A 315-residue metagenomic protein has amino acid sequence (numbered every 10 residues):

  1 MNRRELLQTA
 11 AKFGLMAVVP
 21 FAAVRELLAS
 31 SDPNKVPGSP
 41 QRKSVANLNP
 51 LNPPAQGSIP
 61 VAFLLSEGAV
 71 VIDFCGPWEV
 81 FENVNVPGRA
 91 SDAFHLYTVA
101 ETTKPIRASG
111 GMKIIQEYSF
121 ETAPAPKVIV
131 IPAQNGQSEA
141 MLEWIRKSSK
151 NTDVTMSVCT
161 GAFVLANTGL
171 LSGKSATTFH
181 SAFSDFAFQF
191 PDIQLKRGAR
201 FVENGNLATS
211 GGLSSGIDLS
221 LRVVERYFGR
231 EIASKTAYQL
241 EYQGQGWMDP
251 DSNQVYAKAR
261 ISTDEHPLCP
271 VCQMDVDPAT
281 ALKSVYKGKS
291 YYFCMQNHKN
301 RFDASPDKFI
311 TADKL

Functional and structural regions predicted by a protein language model:
N2-T155, A162-N167, R197, L221-Y292 (+1 more regions): Extended, subdomain-level signal for the structured scaffold at the beginning of enzyme domains
S58-P60, S175, N206: Residues that mark the start of a beta-strand
T155-M156, A176: A short beta-strand/loop micro-motif in the catalytic core of glycosyltransferases that engages the nucleotide-sugar
F163-L171, V202, I217: Acidic/polar active-site rim loop that often engages polyanionic ligands
L171-R200, L240, G244: A conserved active-site-flanking secondary-structure segment within enzyme catalytic domains
D185-S210, S214-Y227: A charged, well-structured terminal subsegment
